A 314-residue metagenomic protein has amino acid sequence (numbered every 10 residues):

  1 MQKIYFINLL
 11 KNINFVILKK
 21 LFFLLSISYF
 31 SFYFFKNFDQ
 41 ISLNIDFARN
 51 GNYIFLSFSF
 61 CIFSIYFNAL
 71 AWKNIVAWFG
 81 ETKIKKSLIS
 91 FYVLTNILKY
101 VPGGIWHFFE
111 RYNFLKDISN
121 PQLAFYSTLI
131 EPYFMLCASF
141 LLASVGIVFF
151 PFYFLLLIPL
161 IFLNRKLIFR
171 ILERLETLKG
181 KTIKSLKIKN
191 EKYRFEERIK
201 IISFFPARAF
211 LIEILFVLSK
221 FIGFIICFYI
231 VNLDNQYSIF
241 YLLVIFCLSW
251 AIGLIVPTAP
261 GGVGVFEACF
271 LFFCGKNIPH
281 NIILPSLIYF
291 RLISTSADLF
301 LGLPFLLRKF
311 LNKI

Functional and structural regions predicted by a protein language model:
M1-V93, G146-L254, F273, P279-H280 (+2 more regions): Predominantly cytoplasmic-facing regulatory/coupling regions of multi-pass membrane proteins
N74, Y92-N96, E110, F114: Generic beta-strand or strand-like secondary-structure segments
K85-S90, H107-F109, I118-P132, P279-Y289: Membrane-interface alpha-helices at helix entry/exit sites of multi-pass transporters
N96-V101, C247-E267: Transmembrane alpha-helix interface/packing and boundary motifs in multi-pass membrane proteins, characterized by
I97-I105, Q122-V145, I252, I288-F300: Membrane-embedded alpha-helical segments of transport systems, primarily multispan ion/solute transporters
I105-K116, T258-C274: Re-entrant/interfacial helical elements at transmembrane boundaries that shape and gate the permeation pathway
F114-I118, L141-V148, C274-G275: Alpha-helix C-terminal capping segments
